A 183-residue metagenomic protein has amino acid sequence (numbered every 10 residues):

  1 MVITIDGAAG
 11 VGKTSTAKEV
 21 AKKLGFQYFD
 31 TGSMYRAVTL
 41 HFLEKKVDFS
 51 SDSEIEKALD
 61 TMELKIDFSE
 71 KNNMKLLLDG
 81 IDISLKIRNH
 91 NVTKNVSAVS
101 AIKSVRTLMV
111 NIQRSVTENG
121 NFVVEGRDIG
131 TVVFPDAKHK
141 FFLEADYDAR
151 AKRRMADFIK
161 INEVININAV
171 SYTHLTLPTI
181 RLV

Functional and structural regions predicted by a protein language model:
I5: Hydrophobic anchor at the beta1->P-loop junction of P-loop NTPases
A8: P-loop (Walker A) phosphate-binding loop of NTP-binding proteins
V11: ATP-binding Walker
T14: Walker A/P-loop
K22-F29: Post-Walker A helix-loop "phosphate-sensing" segment adjacent to the P-loop in P-loop NTPases
M34-N121, V133, D148, K152 (+2 more regions): ATP-dependent small-molecule kinase phosphotransfer cores that center on conserved nucleotide phosphate-binding segments
T173-T179: Conserved small/polar residues in nucleotide/adenosyl-binding loops
